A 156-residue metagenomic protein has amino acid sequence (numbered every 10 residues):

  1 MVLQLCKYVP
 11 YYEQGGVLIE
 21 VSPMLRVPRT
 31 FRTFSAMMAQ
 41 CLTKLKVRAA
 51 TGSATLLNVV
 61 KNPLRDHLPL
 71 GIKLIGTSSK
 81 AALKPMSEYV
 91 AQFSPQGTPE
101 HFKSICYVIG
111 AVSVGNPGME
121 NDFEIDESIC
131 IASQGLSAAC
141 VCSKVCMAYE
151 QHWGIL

Functional and structural regions predicted by a protein language model:
M1-S87, P95, E150-I155: RNA substrate-binding interface of SAM-dependent RNA methyltransferases
F31-F34, F93, F102, F123: Phenylalanine-focused residue identity feature
L68-P69, P99-F102, N121-F123: Intrinsically disordered, low-complexity regulatory regions enriched in Ser/Pro/Gly/Thr and acidic residues
S78-S87, F93-P117: Long, charge-patterned amphipathic alpha-helical coiled-coil/hairpin "stalk" segments used as oligomerization
S113-L156: Structured adenosyl-cofactor binding patch, chiefly the S-adenosyl-L-methionine
